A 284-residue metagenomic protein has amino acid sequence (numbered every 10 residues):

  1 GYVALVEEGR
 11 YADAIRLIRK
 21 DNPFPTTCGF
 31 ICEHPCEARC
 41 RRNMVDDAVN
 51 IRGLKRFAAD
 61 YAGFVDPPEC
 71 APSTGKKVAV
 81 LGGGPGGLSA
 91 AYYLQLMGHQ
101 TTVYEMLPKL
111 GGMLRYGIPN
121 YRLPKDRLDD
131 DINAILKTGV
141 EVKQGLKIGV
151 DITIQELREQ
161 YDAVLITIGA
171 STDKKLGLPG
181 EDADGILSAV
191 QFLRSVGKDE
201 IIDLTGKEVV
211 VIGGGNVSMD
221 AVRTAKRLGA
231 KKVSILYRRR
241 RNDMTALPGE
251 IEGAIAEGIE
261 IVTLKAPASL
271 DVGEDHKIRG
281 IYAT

Functional and structural regions predicted by a protein language model:
G1-T27, V45-C70, V196-G197: Ferredoxin-type iron-sulfur electron-transfer modules in oxidoreductases and energy-metabolism complexes
P23, G84-P85, K109, G215-V217: Residue-level detector of alpha-helix initiation sites
C28-C32, C36, C40: Short cysteine clusters
D60-V78, Q191-K207: A short, basic/flexible loop-to-alpha-helix module at the beginning of a structural domain
K76-T102, S218-K226: N-terminal Rossmann-like FAD-binding beta1-loop-alpha1 element of flavoenzymes
A79-L81, V210, S234: Conserved beta-strand elements of the Class I
H99-R115, S234-N242: Glycine-rich FAD pyrophosphate-binding loop
D126-K174, E181, Q191-T205, R227-T284: A Rossmann-like FAD-binding core segment of flavoenzymes
